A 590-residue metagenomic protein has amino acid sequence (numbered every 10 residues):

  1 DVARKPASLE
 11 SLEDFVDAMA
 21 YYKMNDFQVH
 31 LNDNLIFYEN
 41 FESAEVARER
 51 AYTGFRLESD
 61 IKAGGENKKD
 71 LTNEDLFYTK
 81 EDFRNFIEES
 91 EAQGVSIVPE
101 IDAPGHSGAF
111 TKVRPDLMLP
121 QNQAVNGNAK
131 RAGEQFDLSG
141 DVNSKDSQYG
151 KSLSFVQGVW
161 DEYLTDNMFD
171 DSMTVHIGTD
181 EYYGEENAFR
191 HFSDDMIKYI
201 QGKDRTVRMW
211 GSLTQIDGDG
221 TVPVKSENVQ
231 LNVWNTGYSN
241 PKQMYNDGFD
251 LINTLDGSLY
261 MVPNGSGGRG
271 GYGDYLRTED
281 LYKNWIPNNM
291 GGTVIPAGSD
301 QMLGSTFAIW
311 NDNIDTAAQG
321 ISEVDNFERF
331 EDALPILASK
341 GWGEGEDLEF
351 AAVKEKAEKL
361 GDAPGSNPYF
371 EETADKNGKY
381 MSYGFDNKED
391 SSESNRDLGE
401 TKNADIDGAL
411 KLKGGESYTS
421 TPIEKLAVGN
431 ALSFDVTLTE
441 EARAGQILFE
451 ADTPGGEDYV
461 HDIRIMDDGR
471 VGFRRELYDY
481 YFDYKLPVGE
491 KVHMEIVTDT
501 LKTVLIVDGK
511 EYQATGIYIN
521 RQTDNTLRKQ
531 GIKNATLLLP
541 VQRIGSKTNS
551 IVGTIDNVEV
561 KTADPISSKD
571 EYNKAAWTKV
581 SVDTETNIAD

Functional and structural regions predicted by a protein language model:
D1-S11, E134-K151, D315, G320: Active-site mouth loops of central-metabolism enzymes
A3-K5, N32-I36, D102-H106, D141 (+5 more regions): Active-site beta-loop-alpha junctions enriched in small/polar residues
S11-N34: Catalytic domains of carbohydrate-active enzymes, especially glycoside hydrolases
F27-V29, I97-I101, V175-I177, V207-M209 (+3 more regions): Hydrophobic faces of well-ordered beta-strands that scaffold small-molecule active sites in alpha/beta enzyme cores
N34-A92, A109-Q148: Aromatic- and acidic-residue-enriched carbohydrate-binding clefts of CAZyme catalytic domains
K112-P115, V125-Q230, W234-Q243: Active-site neighborhood of glycoside hydrolase catalytic domains
S212, V222-V229, T236-G384: Flexible, acidic glycine-rich loops studded with aromatic residues
A374-S568, A576-T578: Extracellular glycan-associated modules
